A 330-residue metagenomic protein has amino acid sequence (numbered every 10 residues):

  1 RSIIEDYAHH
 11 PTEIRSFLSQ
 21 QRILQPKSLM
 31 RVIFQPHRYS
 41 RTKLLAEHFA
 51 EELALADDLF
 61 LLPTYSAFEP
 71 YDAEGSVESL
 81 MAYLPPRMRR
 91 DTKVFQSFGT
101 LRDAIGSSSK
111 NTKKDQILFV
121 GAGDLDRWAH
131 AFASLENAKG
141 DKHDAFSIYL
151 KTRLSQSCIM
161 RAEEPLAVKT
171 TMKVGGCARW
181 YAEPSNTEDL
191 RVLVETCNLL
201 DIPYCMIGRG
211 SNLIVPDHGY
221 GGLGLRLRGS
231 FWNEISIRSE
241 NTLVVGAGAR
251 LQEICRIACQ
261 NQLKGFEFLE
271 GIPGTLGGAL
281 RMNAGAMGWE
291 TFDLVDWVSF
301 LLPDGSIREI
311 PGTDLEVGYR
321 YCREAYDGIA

Functional and structural regions predicted by a protein language model:
R1-A145: ATP-dependent carboxylate-amine ligase
S16-L18, L44-H48, M282-A286, T313-E324: Glycine-rich, charged/polar anion/phosphate-binding loops that engage phosphate groups from diverse ligands
Q25-S28, R87-D91, K110-T112, L199-D201 (+3 more regions): Short, glycine- and charge-enriched coil/turn segments that flank and shape catalytic ligand pockets
I33-Q35, L118-G121, I207-G208, R226 (+4 more regions): Short beta-strand segments
F146-L276: Anion-binding (especially nucleotide phosphate/pyrophosphate-binding) glycine-rich loop and adjoining beta-alpha core
G175, A182-T187, I214-N233, R281-P311 (+1 more regions): Structural signature of FAD isoalloxazine-binding scaffolds in flavoprotein oxidoreductases
N212-L213, C255-A258, F266-E270, N283-E290 (+2 more regions): A generic local secondary-structure boundary/capping motif
